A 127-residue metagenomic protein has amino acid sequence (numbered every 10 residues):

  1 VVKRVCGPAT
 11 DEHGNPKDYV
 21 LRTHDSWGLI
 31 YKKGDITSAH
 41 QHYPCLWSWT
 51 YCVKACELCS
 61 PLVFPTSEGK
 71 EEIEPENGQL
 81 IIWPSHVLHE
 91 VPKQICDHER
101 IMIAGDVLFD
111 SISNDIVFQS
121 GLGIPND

Functional and structural regions predicted by a protein language model:
V1-H13: Short, well-structured hydrophobic secondary-structure segments
D11-G14, D18-K93, H98-M102, D106-L122: Catalytic core of non-heme Fe(II) oxygenases with the double-stranded beta-helix
G123-D127: Short, cationic low-complexity segments
